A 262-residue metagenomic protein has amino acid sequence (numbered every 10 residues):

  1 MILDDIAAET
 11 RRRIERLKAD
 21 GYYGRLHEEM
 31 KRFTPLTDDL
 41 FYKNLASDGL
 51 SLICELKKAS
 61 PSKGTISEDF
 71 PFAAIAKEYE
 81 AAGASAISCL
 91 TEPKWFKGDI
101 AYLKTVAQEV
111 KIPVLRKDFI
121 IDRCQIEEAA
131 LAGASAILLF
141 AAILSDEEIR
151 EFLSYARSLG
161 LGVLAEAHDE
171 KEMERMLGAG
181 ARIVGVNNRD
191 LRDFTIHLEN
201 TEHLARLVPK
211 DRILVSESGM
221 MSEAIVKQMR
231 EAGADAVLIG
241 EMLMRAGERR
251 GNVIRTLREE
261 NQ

Functional and structural regions predicted by a protein language model:
I2-S67: An N-cap/entry alpha-helix motif that binds or orients negatively charged groups
D4, S85, S135, R182 (+1 more regions): Receiver (REC) domain switch/active-site residues of two-component response regulators
S51, L56, K63-L164, E170-R175 (+1 more regions): N-terminal active-site wall of soluble small-molecule enzyme domains
L56, T91-E92, A141, N188 (+2 more regions): Short secondary-structure boundary segments
I121-A132, E170-A179, S216-I239, N252: Catalytic cores of alpha/beta
E128-E148, G185-F194, A234-V253: Glycine-rich phosphate-binding active-site loops on the catalytic face of alpha/beta enzymes
I183-I239: Catalytic-face loop-and-helix region of soluble metabolic enzyme cores
H203-L207, R230, R245-Q262: C-terminal helical cap(s) of enzyme catalytic domains, especially alpha/beta-barrels
